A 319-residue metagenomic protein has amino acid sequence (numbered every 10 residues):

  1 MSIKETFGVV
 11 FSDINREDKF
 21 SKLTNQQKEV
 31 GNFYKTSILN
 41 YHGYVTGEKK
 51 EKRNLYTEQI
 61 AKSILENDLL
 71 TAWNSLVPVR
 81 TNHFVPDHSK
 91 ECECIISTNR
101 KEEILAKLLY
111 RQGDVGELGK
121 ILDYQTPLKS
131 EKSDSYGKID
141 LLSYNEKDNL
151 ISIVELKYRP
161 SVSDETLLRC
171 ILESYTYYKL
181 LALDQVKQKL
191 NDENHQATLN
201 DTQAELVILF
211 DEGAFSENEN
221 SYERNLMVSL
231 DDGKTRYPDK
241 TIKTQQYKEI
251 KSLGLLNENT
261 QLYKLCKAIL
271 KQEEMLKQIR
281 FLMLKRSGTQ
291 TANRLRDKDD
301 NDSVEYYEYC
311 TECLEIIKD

Functional and structural regions predicted by a protein language model:
M1-D319: Charged, terminal alpha-helix-loop-beta segments that serve as non-catalytic nucleic-acid engagement and/or assembly
